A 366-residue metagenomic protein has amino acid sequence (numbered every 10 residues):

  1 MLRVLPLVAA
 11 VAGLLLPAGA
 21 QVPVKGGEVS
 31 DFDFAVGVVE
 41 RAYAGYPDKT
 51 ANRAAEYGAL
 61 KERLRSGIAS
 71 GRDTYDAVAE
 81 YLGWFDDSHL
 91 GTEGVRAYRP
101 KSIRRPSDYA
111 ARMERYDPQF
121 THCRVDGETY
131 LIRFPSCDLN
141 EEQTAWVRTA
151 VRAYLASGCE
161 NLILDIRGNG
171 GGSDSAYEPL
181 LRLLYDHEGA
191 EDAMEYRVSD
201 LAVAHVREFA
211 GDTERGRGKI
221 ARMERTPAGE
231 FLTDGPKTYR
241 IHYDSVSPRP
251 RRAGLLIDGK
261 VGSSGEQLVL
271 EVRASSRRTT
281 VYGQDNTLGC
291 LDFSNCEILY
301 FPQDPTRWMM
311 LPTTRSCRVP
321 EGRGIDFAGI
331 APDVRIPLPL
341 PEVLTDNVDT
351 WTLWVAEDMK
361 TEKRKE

Functional and structural regions predicted by a protein language model:
M1-P6: Bacterial N-terminal signal peptides that target proteins for export
A10-P23: Bacterial Sec-dependent signal peptides at the C-terminal "C-region" and cleavage site
A20-R222, K237-T238, R249-G254, R278-T279 (+6 more regions): Flexible, low-complexity junctional segments that flank or bridge functional domains
P227-E297: Flexible, glycine-rich surface segments
S247-P248, R273-A274, P302-D304, A328-G329: A structural signal for short secondary-structure junctions
I325-L340: Segments surrounding the PLD/"HKD" phosphodiesterase catalytic module and close analogs
